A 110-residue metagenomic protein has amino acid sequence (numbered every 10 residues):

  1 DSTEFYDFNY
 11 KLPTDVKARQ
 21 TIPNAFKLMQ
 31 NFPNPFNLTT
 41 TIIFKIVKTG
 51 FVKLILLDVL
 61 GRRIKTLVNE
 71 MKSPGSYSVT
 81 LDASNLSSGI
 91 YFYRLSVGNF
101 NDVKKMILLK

Functional and structural regions predicted by a protein language model:
D1-R19: Short, compositionally biased serine/threonine- and acidic-rich segments at solvent-exposed termini, linkers, or domain
R19-K110: C-terminal outer-membrane/trafficking sorting elements
